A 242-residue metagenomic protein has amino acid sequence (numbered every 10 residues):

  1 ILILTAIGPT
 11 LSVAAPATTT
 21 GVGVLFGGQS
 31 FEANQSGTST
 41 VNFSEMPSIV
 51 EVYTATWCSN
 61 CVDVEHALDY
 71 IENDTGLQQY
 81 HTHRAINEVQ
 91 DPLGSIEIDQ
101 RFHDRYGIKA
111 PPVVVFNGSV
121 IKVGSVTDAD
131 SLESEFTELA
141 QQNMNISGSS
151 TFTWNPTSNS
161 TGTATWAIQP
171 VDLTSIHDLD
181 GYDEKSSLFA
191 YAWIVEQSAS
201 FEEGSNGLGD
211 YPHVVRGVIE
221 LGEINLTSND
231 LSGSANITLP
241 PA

Functional and structural regions predicted by a protein language model:
I1-A33, T40-V41, P47-V50, C58-S59 (+1 more regions): Secretory targeting signatures
I49-V52, Q78-H83, P112-F116: Structural recognition of the beta-strand scaffold that forms the well-ordered cores of secreted hydrolase catalytic
V50, V64-D69, D99, P111: Extracytoplasmic/secreted envelope proteins and their assembly/folding machinery, especially bacterial periplasmic
Y53-L68, I86-E88: Short, thiol/selenol-centered motifs that function as redox-active sites or metal-ligating centers
C61-E65, S125-T127, E203: Short, solvent-exposed loop/turn and secondary-structure capping segments
D74-E97: Thiol-based oxidoreductase modules, predominantly thioredoxin-like and allied folds used for disulfide exchange
L93-K109, V113, T127-A242: Short, conserved sequence motifs used for protein processing/export or organelle targeting and for catalysis
G118, K122-D130: Conserved glycine-bearing catalytic or ligand-binding loops at nucleotide- and phosphate-handling centers of large
